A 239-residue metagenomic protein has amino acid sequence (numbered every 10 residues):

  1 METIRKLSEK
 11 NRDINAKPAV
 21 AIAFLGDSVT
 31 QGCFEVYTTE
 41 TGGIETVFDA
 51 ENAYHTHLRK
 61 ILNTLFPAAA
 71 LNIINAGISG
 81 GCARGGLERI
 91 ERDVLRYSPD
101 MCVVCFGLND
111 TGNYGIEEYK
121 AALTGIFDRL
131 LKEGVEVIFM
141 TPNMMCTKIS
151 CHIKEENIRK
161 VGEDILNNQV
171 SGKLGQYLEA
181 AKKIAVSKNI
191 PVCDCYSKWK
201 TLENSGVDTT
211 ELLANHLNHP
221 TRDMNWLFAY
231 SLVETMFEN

Functional and structural regions predicted by a protein language model:
M1-A76, R89-S98: Serine-esterase "nucleophile elbow" of acetyl-processing enzymes
S28-V29, T38, G42, T46 (+4 more regions): Cell-envelope and extracellular/periplasmic
V36, G85, N113-E118, Q169: Short, solvent-exposed loop/turn segments at secondary-structure boundaries
G80-E88: Structural motif
R92-D100, L108-T111, I116, R129: Extracellular glycan-modifying ectodomains
I116-T124, Y177: Charged helix-capping and loop-helix junction motifs
K132-V137, I190: A short helix->loop->beta-strand "cap" motif at the edges of active sites that frequently abuts
M144-N239: Catalytic His-Asp segment of secreted/periplasmic serine-dependent ester chemistry enzymes
